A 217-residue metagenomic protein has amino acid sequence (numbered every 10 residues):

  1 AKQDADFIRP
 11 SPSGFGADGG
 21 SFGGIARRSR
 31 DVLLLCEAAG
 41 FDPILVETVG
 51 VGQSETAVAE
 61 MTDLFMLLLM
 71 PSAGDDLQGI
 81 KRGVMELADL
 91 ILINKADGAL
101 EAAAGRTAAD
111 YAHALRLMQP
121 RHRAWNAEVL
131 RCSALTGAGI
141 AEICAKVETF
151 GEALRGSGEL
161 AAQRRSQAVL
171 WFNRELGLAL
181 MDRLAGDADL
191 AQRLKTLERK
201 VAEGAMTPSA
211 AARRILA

Functional and structural regions predicted by a protein language model:
A1-S54, M61-L68, D75-D76: Nucleotide-state-sensitive switch-loop elements of NTP-binding domains
S11-S13, L67-M70, L92-K95, R131-C132: Conserved beta-strand segments of the P-loop GTPase G domain that flank and frequently precede/overlap
A17-G19, G50-G52, P71-D75, A96-E101 (+1 more regions): Conserved nucleotide-binding/hydrolysis micro-motifs of P-loop NTPases
S29, E47, V84, N94 (+2 more regions): Residue-level signature of catalytic and energy-coupling elements of molecular machines, predominantly ATP/GTP-dependent
L67-G79, P120, A124: Short, acidic/small-residue loops that bind anionic groups at enzyme active sites
L90, A96-A153: Canonical P-loop GTPase G-domain recognition
R131, A141-L216: Long, well-ordered amphipathic alpha-helical subdomains in the mid-to-C-terminal portions of large enzyme subunits
